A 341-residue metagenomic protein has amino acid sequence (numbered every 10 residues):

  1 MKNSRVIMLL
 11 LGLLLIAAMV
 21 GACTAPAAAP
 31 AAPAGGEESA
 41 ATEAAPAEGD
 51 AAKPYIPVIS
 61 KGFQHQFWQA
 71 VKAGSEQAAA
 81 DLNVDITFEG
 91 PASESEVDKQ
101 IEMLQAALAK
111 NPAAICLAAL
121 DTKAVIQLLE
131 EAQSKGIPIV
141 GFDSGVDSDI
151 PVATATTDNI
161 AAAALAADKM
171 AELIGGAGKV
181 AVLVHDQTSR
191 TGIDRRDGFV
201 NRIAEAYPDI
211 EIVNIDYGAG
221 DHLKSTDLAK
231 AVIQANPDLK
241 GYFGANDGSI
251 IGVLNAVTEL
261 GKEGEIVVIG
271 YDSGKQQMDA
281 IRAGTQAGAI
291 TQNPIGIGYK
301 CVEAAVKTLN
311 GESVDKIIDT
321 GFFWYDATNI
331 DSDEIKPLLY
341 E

Functional and structural regions predicted by a protein language model:
M1-N3: N-terminal secretory signal peptides that target proteins for export/translocation
R5, A22-E341: A residue-level marker of the well-folded mature domains of exported/periplasmic proteins
V6-T24: Sec-dependent N-terminal signal peptides of Gram-positive bacterial secreted proteins and lipoproteins
